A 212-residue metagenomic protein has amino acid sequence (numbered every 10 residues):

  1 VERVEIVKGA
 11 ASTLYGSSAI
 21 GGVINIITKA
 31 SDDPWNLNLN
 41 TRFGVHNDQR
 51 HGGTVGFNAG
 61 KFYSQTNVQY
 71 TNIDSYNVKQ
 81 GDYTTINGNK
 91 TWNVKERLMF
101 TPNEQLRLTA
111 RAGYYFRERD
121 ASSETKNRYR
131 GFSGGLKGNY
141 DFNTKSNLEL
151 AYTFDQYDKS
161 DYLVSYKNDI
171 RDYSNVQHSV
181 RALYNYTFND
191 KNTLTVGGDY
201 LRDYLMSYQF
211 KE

Functional and structural regions predicted by a protein language model:
V1, I6, L14, S18-T41 (+1 more regions): N-terminal periplasmic accessory domains that precede and gate Gram-negative outer-membrane beta-barrel machines
S18-I20, R42, N47-H51, N58 (+3 more regions): Residues that define the transmembrane beta-barrel architecture of outer-membrane proteins
L37-T41, T66-V68, E96, A110-A112 (+2 more regions): Membrane-embedded beta-strand positions of outer-membrane beta-barrel proteins
T41-V45, A59-K61, Y70-D74, Y114-E118 (+2 more regions): Transmembrane beta-strands of outer-membrane beta-barrel pores
G53-F57, E96-F100, L136-Y140, A182-Y186: Residues on the lipid-exposed face of transmembrane beta-strands in outer-membrane beta-barrel proteins
A59-F62, T101-Q105, N143-K145, T187-K191: Outer-membrane beta-barrel channels and translocator barrels
I73-G81, T85-T91, Q105-S179: Flexible loop and strand-edge segments within Gram-negative outer membrane beta-barrel domains
F154, D158-E212: Outer-membrane beta-barrel transmembrane domain signature of Gram-negative proteins, especially the mid-to-C-terminal
